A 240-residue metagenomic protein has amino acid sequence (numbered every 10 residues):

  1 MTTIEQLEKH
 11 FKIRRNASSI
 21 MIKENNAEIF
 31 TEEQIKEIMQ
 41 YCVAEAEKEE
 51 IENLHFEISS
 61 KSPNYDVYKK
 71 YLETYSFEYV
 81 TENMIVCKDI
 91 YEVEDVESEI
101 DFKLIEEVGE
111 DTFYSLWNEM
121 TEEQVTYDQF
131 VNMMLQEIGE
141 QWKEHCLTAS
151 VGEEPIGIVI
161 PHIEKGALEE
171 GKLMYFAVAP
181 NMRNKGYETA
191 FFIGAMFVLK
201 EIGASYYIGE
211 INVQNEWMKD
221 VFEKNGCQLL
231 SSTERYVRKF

Functional and structural regions predicted by a protein language model:
M1-I51, H55-S60, V159-P180: Conserved donor-binding loop and adjoining core beta-sheet/short helix segment in diverse acyl/aminoacyl transferases
I13, Y127-V178: A conserved beta-strand-loop-helix scaffold within acyl/acetyltransferase catalytic domains
E32-A44, V178, N184-E201, D220-K224: Conserved acetyl-CoA-binding loop-helix of GNAT-fold acetyltransferases
Q34-E99, T233-R238: Acyl-donor-binding surface of acyltransferase catalytic domains
E52, S205, Q228: Short acidic/polar active-site loop segments enriched in Thr and Asp
Y68-L72, V221-E223, C227: Conserved active-site tyrosine of GNAT-family acetyltransferases
V96-D128: Short amphipathic alpha-helix that is part of the acyltransferase structural core
E210: Long, contiguous binding/interaction regions
